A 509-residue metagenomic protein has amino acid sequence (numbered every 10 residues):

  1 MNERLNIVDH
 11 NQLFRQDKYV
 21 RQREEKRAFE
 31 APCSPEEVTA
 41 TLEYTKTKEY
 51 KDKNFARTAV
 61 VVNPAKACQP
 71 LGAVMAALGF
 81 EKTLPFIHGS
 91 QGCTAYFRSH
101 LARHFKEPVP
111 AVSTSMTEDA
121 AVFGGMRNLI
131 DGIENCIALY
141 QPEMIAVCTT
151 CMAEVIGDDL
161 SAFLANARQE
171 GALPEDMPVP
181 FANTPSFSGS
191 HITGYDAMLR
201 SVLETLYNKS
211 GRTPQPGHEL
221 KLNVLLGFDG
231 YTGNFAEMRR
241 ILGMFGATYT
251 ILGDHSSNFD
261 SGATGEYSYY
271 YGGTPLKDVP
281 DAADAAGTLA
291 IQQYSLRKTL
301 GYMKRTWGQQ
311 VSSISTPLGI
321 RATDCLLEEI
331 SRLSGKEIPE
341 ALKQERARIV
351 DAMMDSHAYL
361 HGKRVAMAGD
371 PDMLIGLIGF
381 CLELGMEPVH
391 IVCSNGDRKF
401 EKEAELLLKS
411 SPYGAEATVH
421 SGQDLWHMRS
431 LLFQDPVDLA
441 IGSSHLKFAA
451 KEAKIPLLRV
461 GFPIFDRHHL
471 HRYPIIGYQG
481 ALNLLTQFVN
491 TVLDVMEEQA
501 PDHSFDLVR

Functional and structural regions predicted by a protein language model:
M1-R509: An N-terminal assembly and electron-transfer interface module characteristic of large anaerobic redox and radical
